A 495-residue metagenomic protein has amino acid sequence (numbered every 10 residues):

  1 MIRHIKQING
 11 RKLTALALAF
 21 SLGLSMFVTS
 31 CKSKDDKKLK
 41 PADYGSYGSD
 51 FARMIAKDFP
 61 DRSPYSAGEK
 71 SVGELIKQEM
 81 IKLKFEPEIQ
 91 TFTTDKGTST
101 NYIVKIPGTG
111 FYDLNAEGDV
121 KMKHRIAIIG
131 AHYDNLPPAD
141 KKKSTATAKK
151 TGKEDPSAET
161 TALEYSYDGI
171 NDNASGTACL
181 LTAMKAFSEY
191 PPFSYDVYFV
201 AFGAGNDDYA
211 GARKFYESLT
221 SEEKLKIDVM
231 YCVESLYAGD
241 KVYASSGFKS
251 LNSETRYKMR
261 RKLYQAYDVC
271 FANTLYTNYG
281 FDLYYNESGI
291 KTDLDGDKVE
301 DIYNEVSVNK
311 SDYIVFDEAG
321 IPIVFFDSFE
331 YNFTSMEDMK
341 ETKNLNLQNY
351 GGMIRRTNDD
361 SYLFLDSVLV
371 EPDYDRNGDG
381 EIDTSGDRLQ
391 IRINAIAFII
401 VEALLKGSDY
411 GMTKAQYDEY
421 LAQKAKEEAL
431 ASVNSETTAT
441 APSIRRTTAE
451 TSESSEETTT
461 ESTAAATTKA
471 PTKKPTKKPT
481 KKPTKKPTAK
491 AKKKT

Functional and structural regions predicted by a protein language model:
L24-K38: Sec-dependent signal peptide cleavage junction
S33, M54-K123: A non-catalytic alpha/beta surface segment that caps or lines the substrate-entry region of metallo-dependent hydrolase
D36-D43, A56-G68, E88-T94, K143 (+6 more regions): Second-shell loop/turn segments in exported
V104, I129, N135-D208: Alpha-helical metal-binding/catalytic segments enriched in His/Glu/Asp
K149-K150, A441-T447, T467-T495: Polycationic, low-complexity disordered segments in secreted or periplasmic proteins
A204-A319, I323: Metal-dependent peptidase/peptidase-like ectodomains
E330-N434: His/Asp/Glu-rich mid-to-C-terminal helical/loop segments that flank catalytic regions of hydrolases
